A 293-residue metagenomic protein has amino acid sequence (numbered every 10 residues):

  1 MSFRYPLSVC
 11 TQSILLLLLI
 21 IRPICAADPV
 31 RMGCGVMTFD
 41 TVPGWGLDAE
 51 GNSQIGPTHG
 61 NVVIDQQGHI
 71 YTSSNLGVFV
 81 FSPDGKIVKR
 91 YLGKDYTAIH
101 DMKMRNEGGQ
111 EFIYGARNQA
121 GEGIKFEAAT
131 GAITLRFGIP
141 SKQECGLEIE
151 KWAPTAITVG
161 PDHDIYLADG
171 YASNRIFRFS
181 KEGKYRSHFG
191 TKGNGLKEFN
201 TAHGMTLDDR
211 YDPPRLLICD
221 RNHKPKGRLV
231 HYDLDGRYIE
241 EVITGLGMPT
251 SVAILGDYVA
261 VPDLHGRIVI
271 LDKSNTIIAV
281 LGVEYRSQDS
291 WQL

Functional and structural regions predicted by a protein language model:
A27-G44: Blade/loop signatures of beta-propeller domains
D40-G46, V88-G93, T134-S141, R186-T191 (+2 more regions): Beta-propeller fold detector
G51-Q67, L76, D95-Q110, S141-D164 (+4 more regions): Beta-rich, blade/repeat-based domains predominating in secreted/periplasmic proteins but also intracellular
H69-Y71, F112-Y114, D164-A168, R215-I218 (+2 more regions): Conserved beta-propeller blade signature
N75, N118, G170-A172, R210 (+2 more regions): Short loop/turn segments immediately following the C-termini of beta-strands
G77-F79, E122-I124, N174-R178, R228-V230 (+1 more regions): A short loop-to-beta-strand structural motif that recurs across blades of beta-propeller domains
S82-K86, E127-T130, S180-K184, D233-R237 (+1 more regions): Short loop/turn segments that connect beta-strands within beta-propeller blades
L217-C219, P225, Y232, E241-G282: Loop/turn-rich, solvent-exposed surfaces of beta-rich toroidal or solenoidal domains
